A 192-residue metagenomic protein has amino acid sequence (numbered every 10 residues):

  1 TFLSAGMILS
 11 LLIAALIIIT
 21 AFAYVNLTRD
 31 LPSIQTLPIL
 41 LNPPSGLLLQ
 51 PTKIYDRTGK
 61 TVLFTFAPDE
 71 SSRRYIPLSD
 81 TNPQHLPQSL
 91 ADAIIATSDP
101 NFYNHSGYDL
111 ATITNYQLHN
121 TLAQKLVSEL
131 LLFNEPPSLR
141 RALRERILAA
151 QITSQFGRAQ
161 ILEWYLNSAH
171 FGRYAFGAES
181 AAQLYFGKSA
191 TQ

Functional and structural regions predicted by a protein language model:
T1-Q192: Juxtamembrane regions of bacterial inner-membrane/periplasmic proteins, predominantly the peptidoglycan biogenesis
